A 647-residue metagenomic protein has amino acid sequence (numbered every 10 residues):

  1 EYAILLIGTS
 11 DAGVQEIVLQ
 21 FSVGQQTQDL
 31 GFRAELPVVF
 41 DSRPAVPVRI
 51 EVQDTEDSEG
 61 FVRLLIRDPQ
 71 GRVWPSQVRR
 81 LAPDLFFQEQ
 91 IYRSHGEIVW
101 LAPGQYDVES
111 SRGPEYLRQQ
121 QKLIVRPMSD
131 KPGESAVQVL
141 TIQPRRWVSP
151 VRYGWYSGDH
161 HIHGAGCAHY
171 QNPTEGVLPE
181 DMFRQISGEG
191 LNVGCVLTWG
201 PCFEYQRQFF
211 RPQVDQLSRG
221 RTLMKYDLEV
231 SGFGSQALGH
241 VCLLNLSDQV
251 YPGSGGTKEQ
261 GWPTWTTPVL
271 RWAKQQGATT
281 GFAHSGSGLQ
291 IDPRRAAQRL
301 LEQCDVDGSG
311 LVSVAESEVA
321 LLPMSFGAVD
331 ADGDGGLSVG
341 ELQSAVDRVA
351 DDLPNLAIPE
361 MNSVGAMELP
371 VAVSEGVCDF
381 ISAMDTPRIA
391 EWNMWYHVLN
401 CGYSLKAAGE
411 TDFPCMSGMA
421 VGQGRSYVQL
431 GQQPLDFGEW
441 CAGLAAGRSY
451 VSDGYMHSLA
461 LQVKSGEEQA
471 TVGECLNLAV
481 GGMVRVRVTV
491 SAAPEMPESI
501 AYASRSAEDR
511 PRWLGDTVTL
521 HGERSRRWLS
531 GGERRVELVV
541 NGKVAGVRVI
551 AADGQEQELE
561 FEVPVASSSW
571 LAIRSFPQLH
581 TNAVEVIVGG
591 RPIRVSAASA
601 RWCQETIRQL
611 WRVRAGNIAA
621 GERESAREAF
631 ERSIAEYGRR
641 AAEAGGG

Functional and structural regions predicted by a protein language model:
E1-P37, A45, Q53-R93, Q105 (+10 more regions): C-terminal functional module detector
R49-V52, E97: Low-complexity, highly charged intrinsically disordered N-terminal segments that act as targeting/localization
L101, V137-G166: Replace "His-x-His-based motif
R152-Q303, G327, G336, G340-A407 (+2 more regions): Catalytic cores of extracellular degradative/oxidative enzymes
D307-S309, D332-D334: Acidic carboxylate motifs that coordinate Ca2+ or other divalent cations, activating on Asp/Glu
L311-P323, V339-R348: Amphipathic regulatory helices of Ca2+-sensor modules
